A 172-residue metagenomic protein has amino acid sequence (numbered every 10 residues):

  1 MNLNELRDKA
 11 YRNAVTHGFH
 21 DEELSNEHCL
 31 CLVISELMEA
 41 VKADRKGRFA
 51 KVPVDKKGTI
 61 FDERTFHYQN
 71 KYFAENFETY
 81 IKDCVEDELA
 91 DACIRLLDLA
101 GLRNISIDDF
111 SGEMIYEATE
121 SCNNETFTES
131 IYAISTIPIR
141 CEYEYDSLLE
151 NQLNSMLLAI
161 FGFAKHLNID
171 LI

Functional and structural regions predicted by a protein language model:
M1-I172: Flexible "arm" and connector segments at domain edges
